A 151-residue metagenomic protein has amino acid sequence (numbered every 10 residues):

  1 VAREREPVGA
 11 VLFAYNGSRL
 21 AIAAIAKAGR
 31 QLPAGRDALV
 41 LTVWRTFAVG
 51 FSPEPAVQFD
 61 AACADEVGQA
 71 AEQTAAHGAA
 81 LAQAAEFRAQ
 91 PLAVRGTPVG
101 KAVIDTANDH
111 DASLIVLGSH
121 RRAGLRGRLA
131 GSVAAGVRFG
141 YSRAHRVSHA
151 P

Functional and structural regions predicted by a protein language model:
V1-R3, G118, H145-H149: Short beta-strand elements of ligand-binding domains
E4-A64, G68, Q83, F87-L92: Small/aliphatic-rich secondary-structure junction motif
E6-A10, L114-G140: Glycine-rich, Arg-bearing micro-motifs that act as flexible, cationic patches
A24-I25, G50-P53, K101-I104, G127-L129: Short, well-ordered secondary-structure micro-motifs
K27, E66-G78, A102: Short, solvent-exposed amphipathic alpha-helices that sit in or adjacent to ligand/effector-binding or catalytic
R30, N108-D109, F139: Solvent-exposed polar/charged
A80-I115: Structural beta-alpha unit
